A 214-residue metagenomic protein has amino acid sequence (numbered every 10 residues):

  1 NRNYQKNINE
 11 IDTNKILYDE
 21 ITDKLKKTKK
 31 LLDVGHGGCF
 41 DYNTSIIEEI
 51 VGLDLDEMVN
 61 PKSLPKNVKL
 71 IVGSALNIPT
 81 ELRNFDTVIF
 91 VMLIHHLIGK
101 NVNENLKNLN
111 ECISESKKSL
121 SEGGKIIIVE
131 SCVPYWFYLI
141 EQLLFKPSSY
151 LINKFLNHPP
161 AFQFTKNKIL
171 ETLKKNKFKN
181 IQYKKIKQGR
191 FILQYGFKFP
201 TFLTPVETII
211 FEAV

Functional and structural regions predicted by a protein language model:
N1-K24: Class I SAM-dependent methyltransferase Rossmann-like catalytic core, especially the SAM/SAH-binding loop
N7, G99-L109: Short, flexible/disordered intra-domain loops and linkers
L32-I78: Class I SAM-dependent methyltransferase SAM/SAH-binding core
I89: A conserved beta-strand element that flanks and buttresses the S-adenosyl-L-methionine
M92-H96: Short catalytic micro-motifs in class I SAM-dependent methyltransferases
L106-E122: A short glycine-rich, Lys/Arg-flanked "PGG" loop and its adjoining helix->strand segment in the class I
V129-L193: C-terminal alpha-helical "lid/dimerization" subdomain adjacent to the S-adenosyl-L-methionine
N176-K179, L193-V214: Core SAM-dependent methyltransferase catalytic element
